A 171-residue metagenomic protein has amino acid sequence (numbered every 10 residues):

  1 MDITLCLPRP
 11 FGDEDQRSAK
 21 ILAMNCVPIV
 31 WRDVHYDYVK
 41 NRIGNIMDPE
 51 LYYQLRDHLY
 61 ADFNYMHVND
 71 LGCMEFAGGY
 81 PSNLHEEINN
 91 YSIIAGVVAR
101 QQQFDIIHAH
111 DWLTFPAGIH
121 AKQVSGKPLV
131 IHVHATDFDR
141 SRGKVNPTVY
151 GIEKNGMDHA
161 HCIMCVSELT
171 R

Functional and structural regions predicted by a protein language model:
T4-A99: A conserved catalytic-core segment of Leloir-type glycosyltransferases
E14-K20, A121, G143-V145: Short aromatic-enriched loop/helix-cap "lid" or pocket-rim segments at secondary-structure transitions that line
L84-E87, D139-V145: Short, flexible loop segments at the rims of nucleotide/cofactor-binding pockets, characterized by
N90-I94, A117, I152: Well-ordered alpha-helical segments embedded in enzymatic catalytic cores
G96-Q101, Q123, N146-C162: Membrane-proximal helix-turn-helix segments that form the acceptor-binding/catalytic region of lipid-linked
I106-H108, F115, I119-D139, C162-M164: Active-site proximal beta-strand in glycosyltransferases
L169: Carbohydrate-associated surface elements
